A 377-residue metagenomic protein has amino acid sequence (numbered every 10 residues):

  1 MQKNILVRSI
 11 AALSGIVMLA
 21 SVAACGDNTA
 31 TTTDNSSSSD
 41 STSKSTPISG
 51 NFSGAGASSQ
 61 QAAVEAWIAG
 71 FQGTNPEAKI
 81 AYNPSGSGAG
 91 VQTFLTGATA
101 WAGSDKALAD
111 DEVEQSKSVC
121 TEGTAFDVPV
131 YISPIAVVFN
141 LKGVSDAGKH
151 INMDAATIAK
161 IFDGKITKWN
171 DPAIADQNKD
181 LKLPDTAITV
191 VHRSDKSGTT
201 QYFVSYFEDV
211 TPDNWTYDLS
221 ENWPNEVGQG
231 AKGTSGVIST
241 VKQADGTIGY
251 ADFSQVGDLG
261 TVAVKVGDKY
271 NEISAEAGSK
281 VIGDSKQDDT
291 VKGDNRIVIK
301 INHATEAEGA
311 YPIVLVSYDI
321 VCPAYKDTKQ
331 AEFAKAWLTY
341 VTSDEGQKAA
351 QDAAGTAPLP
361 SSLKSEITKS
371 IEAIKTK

Functional and structural regions predicted by a protein language model:
M1-A12: Bacterial N-terminal signal peptides that target proteins for export
A20-A24: C-terminal motif of bacterial Sec signal peptides marking the signal peptidase cleavage site
N28-T29, D34-N35, D40-A175, I238-T240 (+1 more regions): N-terminal segment of the mature folded domain
K44-S49, N178-T186, I301-K377: Extracellular/periplasmic juxtamembrane helices and adjacent flexible linkers that interface with membrane partners
E65-E77, L95-T99, F139-G143, A159-D171 (+9 more regions): Sec-exported extracytoplasmic/periplasmic mature domains
V91, K196-T290: Ligand-binding pocket segment of bilobal, Venus flytrap-like solute-binding proteins
T124-F139, A263-Y318: Periplasmic-binding protein-like
P134-V138, V144-S235: Extracytoplasmic ligand-binding site segments that recognize negatively charged/polar headgroups
